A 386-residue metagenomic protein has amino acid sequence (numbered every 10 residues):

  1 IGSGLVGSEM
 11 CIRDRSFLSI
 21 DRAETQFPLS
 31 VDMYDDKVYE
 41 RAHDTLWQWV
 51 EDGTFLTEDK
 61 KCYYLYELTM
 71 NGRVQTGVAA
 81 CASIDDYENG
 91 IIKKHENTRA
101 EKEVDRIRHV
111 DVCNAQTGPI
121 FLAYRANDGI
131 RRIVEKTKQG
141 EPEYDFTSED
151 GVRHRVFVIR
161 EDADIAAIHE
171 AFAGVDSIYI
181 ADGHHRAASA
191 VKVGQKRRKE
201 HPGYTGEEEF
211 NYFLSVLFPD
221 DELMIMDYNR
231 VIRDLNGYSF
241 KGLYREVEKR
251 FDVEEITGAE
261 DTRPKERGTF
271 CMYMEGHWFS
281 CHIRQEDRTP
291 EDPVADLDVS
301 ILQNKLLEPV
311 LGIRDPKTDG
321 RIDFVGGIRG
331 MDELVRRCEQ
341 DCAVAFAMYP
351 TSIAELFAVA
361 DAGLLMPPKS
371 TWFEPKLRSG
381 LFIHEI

Functional and structural regions predicted by a protein language model:
I1-G7: Single conserved hydrophobic/aromatic residue that forms the stacking wall/gate of nucleotide- or nucleobase-binding
E9, S16-F17, E40-Y179, H185-A188: Short alpha-helix boundary/capping and kink motifs at helix termini
M10-C11, C338: Flexible low-complexity scaffold tracts in large eukaryotic assembly proteins
H169-E200, T205-E222: Loop-centered beta-sheet repeat module
G174-I178, I232, D341-V344: Short active-site oxyanion
E200, Y204-T262: A conserved active-site cap/scaffold subdomain adjacent to cofactor or substrate pockets
K241-G312, I322-C342, M366: C-terminal catalytic or substrate-handling cores of phosphate/nucleotide- and metal-cofactor-dependent proteins acting
L306-E308, G312-I386: Charged substrate- and nucleic-acid-binding regions of tRNA-handling and nucleotidyl-transfer enzymes, centered on
